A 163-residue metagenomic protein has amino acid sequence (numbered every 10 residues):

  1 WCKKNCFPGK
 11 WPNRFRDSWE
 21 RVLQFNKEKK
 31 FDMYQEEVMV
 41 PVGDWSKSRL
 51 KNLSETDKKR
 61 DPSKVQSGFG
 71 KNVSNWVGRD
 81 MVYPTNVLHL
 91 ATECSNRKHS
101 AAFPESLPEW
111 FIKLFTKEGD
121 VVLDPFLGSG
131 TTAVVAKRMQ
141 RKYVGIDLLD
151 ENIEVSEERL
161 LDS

Functional and structural regions predicted by a protein language model:
W1-L161: Core catalytic lobe of class I
